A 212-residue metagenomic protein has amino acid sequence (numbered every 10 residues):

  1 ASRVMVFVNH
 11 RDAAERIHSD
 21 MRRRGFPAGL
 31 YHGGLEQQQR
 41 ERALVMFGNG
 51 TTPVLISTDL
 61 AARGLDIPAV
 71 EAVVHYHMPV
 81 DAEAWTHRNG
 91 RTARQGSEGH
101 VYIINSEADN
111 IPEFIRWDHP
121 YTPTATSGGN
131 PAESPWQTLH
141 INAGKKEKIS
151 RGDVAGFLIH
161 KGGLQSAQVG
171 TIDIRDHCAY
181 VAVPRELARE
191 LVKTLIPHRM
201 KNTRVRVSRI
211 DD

Functional and structural regions predicted by a protein language model:
A1-A62, P68-A72, D173: Helicase motor core with emphasis on the C-terminal RecA-like subdomain
F7-R11, E107, P184-R185: Helix N-cap/beta->alpha junction signal
E15, E41, E83, P112 (+2 more regions): Alpha-helical elements of the RecA-like P-loop NTPase motor core of helicases
R24, G48-N49, Q95-S97, E133-P135 (+2 more regions): Short flexible coil/turn linkers enriched for glycine and charged/polar residues that connect secondary-structure
F26, R91-E98, G163-L164, R199-N202: Arginine/glycine-rich "motif VI" loop of SF2 helicases in the C-terminal RecA-like domain
E41-L44, T58-D59, W85-N89, Q168 (+1 more regions): Short beta-alpha junctions and helix-cap segments that line functional grooves
V54, R63, V80-P123: Conserved segment of the helicase C-terminal RecA-like domain
T124-D212: Non-catalytic terminal extensions of ATP-dependent helicases
